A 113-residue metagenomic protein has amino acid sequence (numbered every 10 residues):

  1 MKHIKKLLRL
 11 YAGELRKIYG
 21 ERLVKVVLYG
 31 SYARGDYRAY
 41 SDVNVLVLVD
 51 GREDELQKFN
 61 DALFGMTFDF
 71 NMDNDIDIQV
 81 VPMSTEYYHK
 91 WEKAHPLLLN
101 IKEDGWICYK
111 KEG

Functional and structural regions predicted by a protein language model:
M1-R22, R34-A39, D50-G113: Catalytic core of pol beta-like nucleotidyltransferases
V24-Y32: Short gly/ser-rich loop at a beta-strand->alpha-helix junction or flexible surface loop bordering the NTP-binding
N44-L48: Short beta-strand->loop micro-motif that forms the acidic, two-metal-ion catalytic signature in nucleotide-processing
